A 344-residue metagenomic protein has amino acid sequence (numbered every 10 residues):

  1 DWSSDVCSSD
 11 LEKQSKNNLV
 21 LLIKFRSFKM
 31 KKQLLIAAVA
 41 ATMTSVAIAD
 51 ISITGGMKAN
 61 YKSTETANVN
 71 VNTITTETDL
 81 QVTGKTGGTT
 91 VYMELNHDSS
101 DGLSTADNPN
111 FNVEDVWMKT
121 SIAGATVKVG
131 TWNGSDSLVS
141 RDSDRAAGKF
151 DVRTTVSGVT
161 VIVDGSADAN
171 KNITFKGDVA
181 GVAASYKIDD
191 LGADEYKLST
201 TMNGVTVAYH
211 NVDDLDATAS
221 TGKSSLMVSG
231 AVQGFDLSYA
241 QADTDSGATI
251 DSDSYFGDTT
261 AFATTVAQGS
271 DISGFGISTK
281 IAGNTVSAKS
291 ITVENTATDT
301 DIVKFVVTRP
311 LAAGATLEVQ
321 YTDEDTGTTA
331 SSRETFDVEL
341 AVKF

Functional and structural regions predicted by a protein language model:
D1-S8: Short, small-residue-biased leader/transition segments that mark boundaries at the very start of proteins
S9-L11, M30: Extreme N-termini of proteins with methionine-enriched Sec-type signal peptides or N-terminal signal-anchor
N17-S143, A147-A180, A184-D190, T200-N203 (+3 more regions): Beta-barrel outer-membrane channel/assembly domains of diderm bacteria
A67, T105-A106, D214-T221, A242-Q268 (+2 more regions): Solvent-exposed loop segments that connect transmembrane elements
K197-Q233, Y239-D243, Q268: Long, internal scaffold/assembly segments composed of regular secondary structure
